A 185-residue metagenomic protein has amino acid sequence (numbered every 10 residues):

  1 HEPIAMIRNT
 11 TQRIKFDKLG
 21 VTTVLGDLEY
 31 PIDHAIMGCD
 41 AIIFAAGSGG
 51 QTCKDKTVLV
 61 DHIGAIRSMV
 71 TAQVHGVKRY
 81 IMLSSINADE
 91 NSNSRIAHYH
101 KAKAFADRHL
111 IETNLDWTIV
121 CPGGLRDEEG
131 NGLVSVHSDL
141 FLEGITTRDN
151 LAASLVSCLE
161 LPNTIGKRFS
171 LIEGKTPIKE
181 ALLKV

Functional and structural regions predicted by a protein language model:
H1, T11, C39, V74-R79 (+1 more regions): Oxidoreductase cofactor-interface core, primarily capturing Rossmann-like NAD(P)-dependent enzymes
A5-R67, T71-V74, D89, L159-N163: NAD(P)H-binding glycine-rich loop region in Rossmannoid oxidoreductase-like domains and their noncatalytic homologs
I7, L83-S84: Catalytic nucleophile loop
A46-S48, S84, G124: Short, small-residue-rich loop/turn micro-motifs
